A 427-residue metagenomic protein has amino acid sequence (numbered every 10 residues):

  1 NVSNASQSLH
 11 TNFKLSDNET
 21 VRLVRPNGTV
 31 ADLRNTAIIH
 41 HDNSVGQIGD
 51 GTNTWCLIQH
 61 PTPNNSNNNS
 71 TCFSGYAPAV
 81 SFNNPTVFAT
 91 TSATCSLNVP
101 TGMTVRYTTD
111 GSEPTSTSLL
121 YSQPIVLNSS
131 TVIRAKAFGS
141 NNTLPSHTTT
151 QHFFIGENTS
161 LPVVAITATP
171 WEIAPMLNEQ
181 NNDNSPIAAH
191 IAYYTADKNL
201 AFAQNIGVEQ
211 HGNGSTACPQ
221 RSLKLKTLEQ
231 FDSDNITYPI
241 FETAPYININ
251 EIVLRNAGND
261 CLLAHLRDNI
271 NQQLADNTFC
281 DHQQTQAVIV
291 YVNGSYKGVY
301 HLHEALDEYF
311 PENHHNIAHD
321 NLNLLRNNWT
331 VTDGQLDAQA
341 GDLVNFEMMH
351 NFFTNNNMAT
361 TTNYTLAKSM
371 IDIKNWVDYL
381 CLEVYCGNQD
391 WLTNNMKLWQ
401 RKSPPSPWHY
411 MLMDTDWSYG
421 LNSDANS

Functional and structural regions predicted by a protein language model:
N1-L57: Activation on beta-sandwich/Ig-like modules and their edge loops
I39-V208, E229, P405: Short, compositionally stereotyped local motifs that mark structural "simplifiers"
N43, N269-Q273, E347, D378: Solvent-exposed, polar/charged alpha-helical surfaces in well-ordered, non-transmembrane soluble domains, broadly
T216-I249: Compositionally biased P/S/T/G-rich terminal and signal peptide-adjacent segments that lie outside catalytic cores
Y238-P245, E251-N259, L263-A264, S295 (+2 more regions): ATP-dependent phospho-/nucleotidyl transfer catalytic cores
D260-C280: A conserved alpha-helical element in kinase catalytic cores
N277-Y291: Short, well-structured beta-strand/strand-turn elements
G298-A305, F310-H314, L392-S427: Catalytic activation segment of kinase domains across protein kinase-like and atypical kinase folds
